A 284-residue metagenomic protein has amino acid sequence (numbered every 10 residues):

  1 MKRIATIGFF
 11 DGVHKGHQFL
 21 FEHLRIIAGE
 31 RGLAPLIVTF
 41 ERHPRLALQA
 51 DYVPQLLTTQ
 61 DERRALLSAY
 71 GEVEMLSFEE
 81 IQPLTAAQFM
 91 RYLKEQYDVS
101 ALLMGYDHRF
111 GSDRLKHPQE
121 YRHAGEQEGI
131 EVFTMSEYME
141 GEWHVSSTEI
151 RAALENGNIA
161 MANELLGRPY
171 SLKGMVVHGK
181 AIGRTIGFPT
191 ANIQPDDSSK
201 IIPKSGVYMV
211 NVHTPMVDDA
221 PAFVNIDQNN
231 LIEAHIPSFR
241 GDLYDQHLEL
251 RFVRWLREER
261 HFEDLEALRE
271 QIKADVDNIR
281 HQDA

Functional and structural regions predicted by a protein language model:
M1-P54, T59: N-terminal catalytic cores of NTP/NDP-binding nucleotidyl/phosphoryl-transfer enzymes
H14, L67, L102, A162 (+2 more regions): Residue-level signal for inorganic ion chemistry
Q18, R25-G29, G167, I272-D277: Solvent-exposed alpha-helix faces
G32-L36, E72, E131: Residues at the starts of beta-strands that form the adenosine-phosphate
V38-F40, M75-F78, M135-E137, G179: Conserved beta-strand termini and adjacent loop/short-helix elements that scaffold enzyme active sites in alpha/beta
P44-E128: N-terminal Rossmann-like or analogous alpha/beta NTP/dinucleotide-binding catalytic cores that position adenine
G125-N225: Glycine-rich, Lys/Arg-enriched anion-binding loops that position phosphate/diphosphate groups for phosphoryl
K180-A284: Phosphate/ribose-recognition catalytic cores of enzymes acting on nucleotide-derived substrates
